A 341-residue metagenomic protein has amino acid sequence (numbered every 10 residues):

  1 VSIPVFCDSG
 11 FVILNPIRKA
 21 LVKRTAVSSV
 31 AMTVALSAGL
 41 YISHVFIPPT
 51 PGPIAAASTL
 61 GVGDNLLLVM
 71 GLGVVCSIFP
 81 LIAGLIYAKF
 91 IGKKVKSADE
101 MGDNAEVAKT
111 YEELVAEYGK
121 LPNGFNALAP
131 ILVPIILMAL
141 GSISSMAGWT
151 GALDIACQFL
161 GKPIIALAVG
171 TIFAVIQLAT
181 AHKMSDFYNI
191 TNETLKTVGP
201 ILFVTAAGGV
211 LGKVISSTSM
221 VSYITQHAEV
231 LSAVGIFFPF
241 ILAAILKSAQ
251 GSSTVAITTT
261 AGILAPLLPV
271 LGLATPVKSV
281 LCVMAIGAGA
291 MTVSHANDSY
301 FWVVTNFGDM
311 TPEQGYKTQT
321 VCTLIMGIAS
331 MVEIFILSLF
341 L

Functional and structural regions predicted by a protein language model:
V1-I17, L202-G208, L231-L271, I286-G287: Hydrophobic alpha-helical transmembrane segments of multi-pass integral membrane proteins, predominantly secondary
V1-S2, T25-V45, N65-I78, K94 (+2 more regions): Alpha-helical transmembrane segments of multi-pass membrane proteins
I3, C7, P49, S77-L85 (+15 more regions): Transmembrane alpha-helical segments of multi-pass membrane transport proteins and ion-pumping complexes
S9-L21, T50-G61, Y87, T254-L267 (+1 more regions): Re-entrant/interfacial helical elements at transmembrane boundaries that shape and gate the permeation pathway
P16-R24, D186-T197, T225-V230, P266-P269 (+3 more regions): Short amphipathic alpha-helical coupling elements at transmembrane boundaries
T25-V27, L66-E113, A288-L341: Juxtamembrane and boundary regions of transmembrane helices in multi-pass small-molecule transporters and channels
A55-D64, S144-C157, S185-F187, K213-V230: Membrane-interface helix termini and inter-helical loops of multi-pass transporters
G71-I190, G308: Long, contiguous bundles of hydrophobic transmembrane helices that form the permeation core of multi-pass
